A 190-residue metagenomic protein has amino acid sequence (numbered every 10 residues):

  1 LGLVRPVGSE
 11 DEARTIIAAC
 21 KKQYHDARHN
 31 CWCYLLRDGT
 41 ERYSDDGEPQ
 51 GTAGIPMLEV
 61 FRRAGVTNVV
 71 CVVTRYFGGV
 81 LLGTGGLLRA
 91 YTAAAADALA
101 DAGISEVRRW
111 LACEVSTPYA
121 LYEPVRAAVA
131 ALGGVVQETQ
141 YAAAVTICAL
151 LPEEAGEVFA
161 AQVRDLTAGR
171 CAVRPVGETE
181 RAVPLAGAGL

Functional and structural regions predicted by a protein language model:
L1-T52, R174-L190: C-terminal regulatory domains involved in ligand/effector binding and gene-expression control
A13-I16, Y91, P124-A128, F159-Q162: Hydrophobic side chains in well-ordered alpha-helices
G39, T52-V66, Y141-A143: Positively charged, aromatic-enriched nucleic acid-contacting surfaces
M57-D101: Active-site beta-strand/loop microenvironment that shapes enzyme catalytic pockets
G103-L121, A149: Short glycine-/aliphatic-rich beta-strand segments at the starts of folded cytosolic domains
S116-G134, V158: Short amphipathic alpha-helix segments
V136-Q140, T167-P184: Conserved short beta-strand edge segments in small beta-sheet-based binding/regulatory domains
A149-P152, G156: Terminal, non-globular segments
